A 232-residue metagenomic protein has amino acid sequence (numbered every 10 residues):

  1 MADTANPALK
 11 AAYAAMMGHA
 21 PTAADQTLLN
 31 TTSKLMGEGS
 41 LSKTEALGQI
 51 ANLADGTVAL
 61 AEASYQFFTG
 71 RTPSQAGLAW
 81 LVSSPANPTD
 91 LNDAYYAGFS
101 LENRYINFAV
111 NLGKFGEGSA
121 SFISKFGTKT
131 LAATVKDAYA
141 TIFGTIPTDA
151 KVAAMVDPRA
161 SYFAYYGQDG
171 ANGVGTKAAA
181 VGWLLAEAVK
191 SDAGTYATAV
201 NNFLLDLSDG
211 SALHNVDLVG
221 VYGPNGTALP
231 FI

Functional and structural regions predicted by a protein language model:
M1-I232: Substrate/cofactor-recognition hotspot
